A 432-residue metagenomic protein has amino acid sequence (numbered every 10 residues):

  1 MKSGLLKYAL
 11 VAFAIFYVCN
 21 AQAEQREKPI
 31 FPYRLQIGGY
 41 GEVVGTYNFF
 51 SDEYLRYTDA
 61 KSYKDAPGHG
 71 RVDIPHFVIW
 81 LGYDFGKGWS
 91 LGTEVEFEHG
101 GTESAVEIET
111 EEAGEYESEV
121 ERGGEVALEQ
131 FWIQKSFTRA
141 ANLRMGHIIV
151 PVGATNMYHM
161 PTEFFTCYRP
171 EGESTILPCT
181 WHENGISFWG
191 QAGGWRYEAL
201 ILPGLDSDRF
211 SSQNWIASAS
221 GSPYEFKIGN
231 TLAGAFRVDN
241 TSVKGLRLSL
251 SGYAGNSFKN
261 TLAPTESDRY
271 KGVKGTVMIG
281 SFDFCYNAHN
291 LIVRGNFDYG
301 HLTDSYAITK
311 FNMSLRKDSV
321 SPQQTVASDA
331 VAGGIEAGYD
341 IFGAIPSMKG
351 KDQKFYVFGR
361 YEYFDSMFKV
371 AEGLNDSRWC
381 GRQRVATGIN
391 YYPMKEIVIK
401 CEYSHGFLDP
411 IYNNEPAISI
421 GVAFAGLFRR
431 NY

Functional and structural regions predicted by a protein language model:
M1-A9: Bacterial N-terminal signal peptides that target proteins for export
L5-L6, C19-Y57, N431-Y432: N-terminal periplasmic/intermembrane-space "pro-region" immediately following the signal or transit peptide
A12-N20: Hydrophobic h-region of N-terminal signal peptides that target proteins for export in Gram-negative bacteria
K28-N48, P67-S207, N230-A235, D239-R247 (+4 more regions): Outer membrane beta-barrel
F31-Y33, G45-P75, W215, G221-Y224 (+1 more regions): Surface-exposed strand-loop-strand hairpins of Gram-negative outer-membrane beta-barrel proteins
F50-D52, Y63-A66, Y116-E121, F131-Q134 (+1 more regions): Outer-membrane beta-barrel pore domains
R71, E98-H99, P178, I228 (+2 more regions): Solvent-exposed loop/turn segments connecting transmembrane beta-strands in outer-membrane beta-barrel proteins
R209, W215-A263: Loop-centered beta-sheet repeat module
